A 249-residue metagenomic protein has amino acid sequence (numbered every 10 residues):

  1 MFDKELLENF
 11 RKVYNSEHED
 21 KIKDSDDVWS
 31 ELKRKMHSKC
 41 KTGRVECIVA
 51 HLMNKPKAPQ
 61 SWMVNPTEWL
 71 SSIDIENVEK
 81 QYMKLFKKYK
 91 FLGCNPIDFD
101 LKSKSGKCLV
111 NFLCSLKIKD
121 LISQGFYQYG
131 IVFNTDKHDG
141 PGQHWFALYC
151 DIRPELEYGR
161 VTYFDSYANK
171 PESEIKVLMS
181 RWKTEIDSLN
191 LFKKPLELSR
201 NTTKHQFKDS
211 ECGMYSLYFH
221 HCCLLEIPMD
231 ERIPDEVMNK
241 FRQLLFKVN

Functional and structural regions predicted by a protein language model:
M1-F146, D151-V161: Cysteine protease catalytic domains with a Cys-His-Asp triad
D3, S71, E172-K176, P234: A diffuse structural propensity rather than consistent per-protein peaks
V78-L85, L178-E185, L244: Residues that form generic nucleotide/phosphate-binding pockets
K104, P234-D235: Charge-rich, low-complexity amphipathic helices in intrinsically disordered tails/linkers adjacent to domains
I122-E231: Cysteine protease-like catalytic core of ubiquitin/ubiquitin-like
E236-N249: C-terminal helix/juxtamembrane-tail motif
